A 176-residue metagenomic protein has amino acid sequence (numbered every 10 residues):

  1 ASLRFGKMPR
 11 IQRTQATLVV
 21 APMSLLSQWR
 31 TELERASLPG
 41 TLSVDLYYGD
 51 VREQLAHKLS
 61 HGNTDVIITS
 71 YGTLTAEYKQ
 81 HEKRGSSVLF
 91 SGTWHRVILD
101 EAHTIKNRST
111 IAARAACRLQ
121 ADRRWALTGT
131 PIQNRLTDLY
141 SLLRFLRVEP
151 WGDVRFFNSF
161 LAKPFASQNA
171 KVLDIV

Functional and structural regions predicted by a protein language model:
A1-L99, K106-N107, L161-S167: SF2 helicase/translocase NTPase motor core, specifically the RecA-like lobe 1 inter-motif segment between Walker
R96, T104, A113-V176: Conserved P-loop NTPase motor "coupling/switch" region that bridges the ATPase
T110: Short alpha-helix within the catalytic core of nucleotide-sugar-dependent glycosyltransferases
